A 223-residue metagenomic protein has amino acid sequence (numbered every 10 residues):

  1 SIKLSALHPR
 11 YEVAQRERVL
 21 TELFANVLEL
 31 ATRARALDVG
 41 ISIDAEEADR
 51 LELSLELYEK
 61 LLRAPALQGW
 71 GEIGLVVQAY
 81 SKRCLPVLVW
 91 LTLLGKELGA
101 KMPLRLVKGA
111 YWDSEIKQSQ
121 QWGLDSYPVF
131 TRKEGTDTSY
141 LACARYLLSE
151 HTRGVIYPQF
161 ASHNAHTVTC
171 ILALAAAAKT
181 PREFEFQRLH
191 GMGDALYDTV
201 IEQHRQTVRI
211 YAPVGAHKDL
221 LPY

Functional and structural regions predicted by a protein language model:
S1-Y223: Positively charged, amphipathic and often flexible ligand-engagement surfaces
